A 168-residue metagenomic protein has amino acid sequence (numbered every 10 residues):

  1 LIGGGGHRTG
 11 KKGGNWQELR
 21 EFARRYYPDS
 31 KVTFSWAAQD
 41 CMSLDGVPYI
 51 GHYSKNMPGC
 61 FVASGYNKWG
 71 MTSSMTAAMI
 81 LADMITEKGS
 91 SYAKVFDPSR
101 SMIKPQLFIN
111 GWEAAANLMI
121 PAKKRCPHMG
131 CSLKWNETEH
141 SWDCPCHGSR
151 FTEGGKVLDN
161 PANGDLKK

Functional and structural regions predicted by a protein language model:
L1-G3: Conserved FAD-binding catalytic core of PHBH/FMO-like flavoproteins
G6-N110, A122: C-terminal catalytic lobe of FAD-dependent flavoproteins
I85-T86, A115-A116, L158: Short, intrinsically disordered/low-complexity patches at protein termini and at juxtamembrane boundaries
K104, L118, C131: Functionally engaged cysteine thiol sites
G111-M119: Intrinsically disordered, low-complexity acidic/proline-/asparagine-rich linker or regulatory tail/stalk regions
P121-K168: Rieske [2Fe-2S] iron-sulfur-binding domain
